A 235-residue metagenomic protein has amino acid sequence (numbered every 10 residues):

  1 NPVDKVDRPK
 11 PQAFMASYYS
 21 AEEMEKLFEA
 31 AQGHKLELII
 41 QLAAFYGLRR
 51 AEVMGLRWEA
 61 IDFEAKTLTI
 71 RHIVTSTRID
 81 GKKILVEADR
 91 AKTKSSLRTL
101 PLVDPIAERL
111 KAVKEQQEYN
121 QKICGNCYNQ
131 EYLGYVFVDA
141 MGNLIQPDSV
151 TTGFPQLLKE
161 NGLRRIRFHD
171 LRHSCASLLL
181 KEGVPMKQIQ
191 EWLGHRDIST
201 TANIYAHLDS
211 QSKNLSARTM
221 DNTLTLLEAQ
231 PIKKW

Functional and structural regions predicted by a protein language model:
V3-W58, F63-E64, S95-L97, P105 (+2 more regions): Basic, Lys/Arg- and aromatic-enriched nucleic-acid-binding interface segment
P9-K10, Y18, V74-S76, A107 (+1 more regions): Catalytic-site neighborhood detector that most strongly recognizes the C-terminal catalytic loop/helix of tyrosine
E25, E29-E37, Y46, L100 (+3 more regions): Short, basic (Lys/Arg/His-rich) helix/loop patches that form interaction surfaces in the mid-to-C-terminal regions
G55-I61, Q190-R196, A206: A short, basic/aromatic helix-end/turn motif that makes direct DNA contacts
A65, S76-R78, K82-L97, D104-I106 (+5 more regions): C-terminal secondary-structure termini that scaffold catalytic or DNA-interacting sites
L68-V74: Short, solvent-exposed beta-strand-terminating loops
T93-S95, S174, T200-T201: Ser/Thr-centric signal marking residues that sit in or immediately flank functional binding/regulatory motifs
